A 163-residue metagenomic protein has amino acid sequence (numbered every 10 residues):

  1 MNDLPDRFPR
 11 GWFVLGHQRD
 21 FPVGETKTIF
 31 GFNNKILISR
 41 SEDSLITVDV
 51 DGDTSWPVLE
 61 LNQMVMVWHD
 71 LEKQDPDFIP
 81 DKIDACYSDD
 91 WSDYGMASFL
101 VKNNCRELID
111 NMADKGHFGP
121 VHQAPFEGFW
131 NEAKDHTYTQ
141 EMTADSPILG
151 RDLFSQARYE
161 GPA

Functional and structural regions predicted by a protein language model:
M1-D49, T54-L61, V67-H69: N-terminal pre-ligand scaffold of iron-sulfur
N33, E42, N62, N103 (+1 more regions): Residue-level signal for tight coil/turn positions that link beta-strands
P57, K73-A163: C-terminal catalytic domain of Rieske-type non-heme iron oxygenases
